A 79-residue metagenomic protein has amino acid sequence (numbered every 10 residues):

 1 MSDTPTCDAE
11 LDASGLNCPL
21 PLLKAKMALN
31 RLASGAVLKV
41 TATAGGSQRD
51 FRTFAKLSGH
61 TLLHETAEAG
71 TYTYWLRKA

Functional and structural regions predicted by a protein language model:
M1-S2, A28: Short, flexible, glycine/charge-rich loop motifs used to bind or transfer phosphoryl groups or to couple energy/partner
S2-A13: Right-handed parallel beta-helix/beta-solenoid
D8, G35-K39, T71-T73: Intrinsic-disorder/low-complexity, polar/charged segments enriched in Ser/Thr/Lys/Arg/Asp/Glu/Gln
A13-T66: Amphipathic, hydrophobic secondary-structure cores in small proteins
T73-A79: Core SAM-dependent methyltransferase catalytic element
